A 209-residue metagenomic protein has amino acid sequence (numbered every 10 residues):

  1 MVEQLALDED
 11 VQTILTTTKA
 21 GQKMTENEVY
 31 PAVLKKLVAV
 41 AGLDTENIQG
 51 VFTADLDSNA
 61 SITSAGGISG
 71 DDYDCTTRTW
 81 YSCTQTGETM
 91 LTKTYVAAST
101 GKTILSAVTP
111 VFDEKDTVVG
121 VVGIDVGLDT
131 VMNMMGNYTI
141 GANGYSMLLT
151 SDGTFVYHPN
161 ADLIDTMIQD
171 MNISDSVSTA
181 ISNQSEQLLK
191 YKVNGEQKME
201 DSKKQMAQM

Functional and structural regions predicted by a protein language model:
M1-E88: Extracytoplasmic/periplasmic sensory segments of membrane signal-transduction proteins
Y30-D44, V121-I164, N172-I173: Solvent-exposed, extracytoplasmic
G42-D44, A97-T103, N137-G141, I181 (+1 more regions): Short loop/turn motifs at secondary-structure junctions and domain boundaries
Q49-G50, S106-A107, N143-Y145: Short loop/turn microsegments at loop-to-beta-strand junctions
A54-D55, A97, F112, L149: Hydrophobic alpha-helical segments, especially N-terminal targeting/anchoring helices
G70-R78, T94-K102, D125, M167-M171 (+2 more regions): Short loop/turn segments at beta-alpha junctions that line or gate ligand-sensing/allosteric surfaces
C75, T100-T139, V156-Y157, E200-D201 (+1 more regions): Conserved beta-strands of PAS-like sensory domains
D113, D152, A161-L163, M167-M209: Extracellular/periplasmic juxtamembrane segments that couple receptor/chemosensory ectodomains to their
